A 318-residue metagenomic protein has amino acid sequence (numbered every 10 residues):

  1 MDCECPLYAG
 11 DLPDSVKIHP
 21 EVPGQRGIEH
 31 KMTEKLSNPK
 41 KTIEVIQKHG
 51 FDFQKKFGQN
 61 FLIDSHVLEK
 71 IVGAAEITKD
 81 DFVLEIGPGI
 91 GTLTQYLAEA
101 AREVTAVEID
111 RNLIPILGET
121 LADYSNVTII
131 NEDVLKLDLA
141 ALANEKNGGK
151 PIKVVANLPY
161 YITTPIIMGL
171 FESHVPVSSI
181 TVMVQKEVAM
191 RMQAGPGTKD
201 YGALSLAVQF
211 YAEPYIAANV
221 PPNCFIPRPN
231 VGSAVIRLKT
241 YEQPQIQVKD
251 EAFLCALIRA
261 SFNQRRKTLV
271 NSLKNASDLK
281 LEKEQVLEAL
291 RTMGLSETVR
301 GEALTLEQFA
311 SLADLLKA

Functional and structural regions predicted by a protein language model:
C3-C5: Cysteine-centered motifs
P13, K17-H19, P23-A260, R291 (+2 more regions): Catalytic cores of RNA-modifying enzymes
T240, A260-A318: C-terminal lobe and adjacent flexible extensions of AdoMet/dcAdoMet transferase-like proteins
